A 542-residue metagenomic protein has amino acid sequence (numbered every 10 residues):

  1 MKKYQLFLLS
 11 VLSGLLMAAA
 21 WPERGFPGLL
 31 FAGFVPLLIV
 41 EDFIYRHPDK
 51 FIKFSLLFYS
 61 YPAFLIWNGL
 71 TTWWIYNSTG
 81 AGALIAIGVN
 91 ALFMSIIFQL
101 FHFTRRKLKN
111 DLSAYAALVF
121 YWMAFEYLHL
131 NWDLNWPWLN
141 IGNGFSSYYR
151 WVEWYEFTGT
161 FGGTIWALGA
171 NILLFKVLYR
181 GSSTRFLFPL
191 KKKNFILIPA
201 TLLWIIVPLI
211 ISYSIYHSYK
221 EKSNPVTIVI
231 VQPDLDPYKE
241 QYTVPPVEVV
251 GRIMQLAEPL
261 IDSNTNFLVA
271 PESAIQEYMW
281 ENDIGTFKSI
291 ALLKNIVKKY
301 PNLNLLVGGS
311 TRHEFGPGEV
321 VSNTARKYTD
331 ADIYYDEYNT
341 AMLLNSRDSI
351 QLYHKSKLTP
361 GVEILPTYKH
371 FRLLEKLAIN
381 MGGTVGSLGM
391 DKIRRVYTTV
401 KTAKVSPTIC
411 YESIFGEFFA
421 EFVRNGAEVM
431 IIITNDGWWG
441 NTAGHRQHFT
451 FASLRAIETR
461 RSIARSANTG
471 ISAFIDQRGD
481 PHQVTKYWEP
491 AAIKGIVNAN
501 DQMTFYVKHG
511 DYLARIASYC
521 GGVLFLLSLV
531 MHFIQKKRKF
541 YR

Functional and structural regions predicted by a protein language model:
M1-I215, N441, R455, H482 (+1 more regions): Membrane-embedded alpha-helical bundles of multi-pass enzymes that act on lipidic or dolichyl-linked glycan substrates
W21-L38, W67-L70, Q232-P233, T265-E281 (+2 more regions): Short, conserved active-site loops that position catalytic residues or coordinate cofactors/metal ions across diverse
A91, E248, R252-Q255, F451 (+1 more regions): A non-catalytic, amphipathic alpha-helix used as a structural packing/dimerization or gating element in enzyme scaffolds
W136, S223, D336-N339: Short, solvent-exposed loop/turn segments at the edges of secondary structure
S147-W151, W204-V297: Membrane-interface segments at or immediately adjacent to transmembrane helices that form the boundary between
P245, A270-R542: Solvent-exposed soluble domains appended to multi-pass membrane proteins
